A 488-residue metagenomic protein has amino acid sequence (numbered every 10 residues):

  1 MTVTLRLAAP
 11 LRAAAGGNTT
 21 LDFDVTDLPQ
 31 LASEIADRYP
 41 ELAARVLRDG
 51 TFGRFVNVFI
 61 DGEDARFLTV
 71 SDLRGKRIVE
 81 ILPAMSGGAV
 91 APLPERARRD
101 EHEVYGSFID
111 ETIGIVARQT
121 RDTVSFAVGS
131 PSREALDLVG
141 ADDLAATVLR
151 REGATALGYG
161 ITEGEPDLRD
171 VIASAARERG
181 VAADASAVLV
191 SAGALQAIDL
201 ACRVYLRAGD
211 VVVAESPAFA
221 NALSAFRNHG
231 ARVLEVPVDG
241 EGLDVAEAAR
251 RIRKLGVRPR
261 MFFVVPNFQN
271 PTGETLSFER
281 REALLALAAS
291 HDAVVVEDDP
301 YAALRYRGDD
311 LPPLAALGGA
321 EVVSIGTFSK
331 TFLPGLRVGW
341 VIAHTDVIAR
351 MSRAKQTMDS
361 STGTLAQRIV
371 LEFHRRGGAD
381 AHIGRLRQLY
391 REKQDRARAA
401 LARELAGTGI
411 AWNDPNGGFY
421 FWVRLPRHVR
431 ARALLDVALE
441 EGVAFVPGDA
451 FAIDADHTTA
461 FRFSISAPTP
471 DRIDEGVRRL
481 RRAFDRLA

Functional and structural regions predicted by a protein language model:
M1-A91: Ubiquitin-like/PB1-type beta-grasp interaction modules and other compact soluble beta-rich domains
D100-G193, L200, R375-R376, A444 (+1 more regions): N-terminal small-domain helix-loop-helix segment of the aminotransferase-like
V148-H291, A302-E321, Y390, D471: Conserved core of the PLP fold type I
A303, A316-R350, T362-L365: Active-site PLP attachment segment
T345-R350, A379-D380, H428: Short helix-loop capping/hinge motifs at secondary-structure junctions, enriched in acidic/polar residues
M351-Q356, R376-A399: Structural signature of PLP-dependent enzymes
L371, R387-R398, I410-R424, L434-V437: Conserved glycine-rich beta-strand-loop-beta hairpin in the small C-terminal domain of fold type I
E440, D454-A488: PLP-dependent enzyme catalytic core of the Aspartate aminotransferase-like
